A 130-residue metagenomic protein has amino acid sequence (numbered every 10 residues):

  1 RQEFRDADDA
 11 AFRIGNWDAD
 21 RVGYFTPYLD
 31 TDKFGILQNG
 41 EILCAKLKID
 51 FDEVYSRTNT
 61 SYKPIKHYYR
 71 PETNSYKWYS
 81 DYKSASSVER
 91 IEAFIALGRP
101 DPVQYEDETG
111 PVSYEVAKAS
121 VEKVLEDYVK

Functional and structural regions predicted by a protein language model:
R1-K130: Nucleotide-activated chemistry modules centered on ATP-dependent adenylation/adenylyltransferase
